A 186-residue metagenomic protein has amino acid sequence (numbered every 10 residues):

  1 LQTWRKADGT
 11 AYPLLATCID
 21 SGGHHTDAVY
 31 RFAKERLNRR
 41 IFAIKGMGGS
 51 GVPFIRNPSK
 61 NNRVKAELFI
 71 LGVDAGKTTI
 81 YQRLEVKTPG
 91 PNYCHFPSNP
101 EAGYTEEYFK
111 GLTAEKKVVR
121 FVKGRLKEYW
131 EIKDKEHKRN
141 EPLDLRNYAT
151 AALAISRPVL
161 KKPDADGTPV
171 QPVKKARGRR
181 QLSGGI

Functional and structural regions predicted by a protein language model:
L1-R125, V159, T168-I186: Mg2+-dependent endonuclease catalytic cores in nucleic-acid-processing enzymes, primarily RNase H-like
K110-K161: Extracellular low-complexity, Gly/Ser/Thr-rich intrinsically disordered linkers and protease-sensitive activation/hinge
